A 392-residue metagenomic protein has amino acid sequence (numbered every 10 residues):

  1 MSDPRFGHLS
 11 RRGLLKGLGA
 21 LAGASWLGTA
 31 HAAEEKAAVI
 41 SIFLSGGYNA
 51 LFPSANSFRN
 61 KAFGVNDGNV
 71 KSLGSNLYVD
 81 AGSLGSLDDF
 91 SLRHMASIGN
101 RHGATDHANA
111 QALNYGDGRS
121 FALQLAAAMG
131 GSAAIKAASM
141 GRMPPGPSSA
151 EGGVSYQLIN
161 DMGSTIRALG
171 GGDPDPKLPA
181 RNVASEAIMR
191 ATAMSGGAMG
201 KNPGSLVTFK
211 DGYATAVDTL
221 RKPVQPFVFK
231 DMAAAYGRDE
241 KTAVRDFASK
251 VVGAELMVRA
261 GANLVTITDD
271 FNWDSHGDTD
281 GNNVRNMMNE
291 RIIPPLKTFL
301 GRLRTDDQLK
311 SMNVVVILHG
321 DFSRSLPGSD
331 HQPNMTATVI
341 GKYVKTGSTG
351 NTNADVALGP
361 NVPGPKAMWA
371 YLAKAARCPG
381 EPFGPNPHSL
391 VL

Functional and structural regions predicted by a protein language model:
M1-L9, A62: N-terminal secretory signal peptides
G13-S97: Intrinsic-disorder/low-complexity recognition with aromatic hotspots
E35-V39, L92-A96, A133-A134, A260-L264 (+1 more regions): Loop/turn elements at helix/coil->beta-strand transitions in domains of secreted/extracellular proteins
S41-I42, A50-F52, A96-G99, K136-S139 (+3 more regions): Structural recognition of the beta-strand scaffold that forms the well-ordered cores of secreted hydrolase catalytic
S45-N49, H102-D106, M143-G146, F271-D274 (+2 more regions): Solvent-exposed loop/turn segments at secondary-structure junctions within structured extracellular/periplasmic domains
D67-L84, N272-L392: Feature marks hydrolase-like catalytic cores characterized by long aromatic- and Gly/Pro-rich stretches
M95-T219: A contiguous, mid-domain pocket- or channel-lining segment that forms the substrate-recognition surface
S195-L303: Anion-binding catalytic surfaces of enzymes that hydrolyze or transfer phosphate/sulfate esters
